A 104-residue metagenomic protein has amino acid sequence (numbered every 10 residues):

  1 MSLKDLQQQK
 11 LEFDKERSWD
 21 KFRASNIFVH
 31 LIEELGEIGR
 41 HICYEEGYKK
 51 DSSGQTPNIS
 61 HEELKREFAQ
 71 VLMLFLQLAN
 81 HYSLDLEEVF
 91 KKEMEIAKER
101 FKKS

Functional and structural regions predicted by a protein language model:
M1-F68, L72-S104: Flexible "arm" and connector segments at domain edges
